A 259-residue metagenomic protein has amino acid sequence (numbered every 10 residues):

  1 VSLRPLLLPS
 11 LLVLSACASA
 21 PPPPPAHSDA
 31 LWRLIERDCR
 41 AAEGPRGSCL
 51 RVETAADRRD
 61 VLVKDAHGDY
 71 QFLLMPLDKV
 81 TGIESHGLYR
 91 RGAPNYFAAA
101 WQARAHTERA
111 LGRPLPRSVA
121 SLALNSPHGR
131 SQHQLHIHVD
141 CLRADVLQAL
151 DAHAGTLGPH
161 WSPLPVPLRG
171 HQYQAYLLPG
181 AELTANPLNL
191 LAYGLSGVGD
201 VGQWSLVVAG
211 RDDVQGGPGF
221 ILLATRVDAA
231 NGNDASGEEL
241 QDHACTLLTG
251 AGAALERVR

Functional and structural regions predicted by a protein language model:
V1-L7: Bacterial N-terminal signal peptides that target proteins for export
L14-A16: C-terminal motif of bacterial Sec signal peptides marking the signal peptidase cleavage site
A18-R259: HIT superfamily nucleotide-processing domains
